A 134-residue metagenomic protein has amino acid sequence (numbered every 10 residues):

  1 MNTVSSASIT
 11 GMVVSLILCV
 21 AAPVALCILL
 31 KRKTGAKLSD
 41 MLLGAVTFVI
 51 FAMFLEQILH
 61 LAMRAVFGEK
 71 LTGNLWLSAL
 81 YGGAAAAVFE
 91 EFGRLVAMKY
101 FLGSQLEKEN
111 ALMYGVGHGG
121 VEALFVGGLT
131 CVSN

Functional and structural regions predicted by a protein language model:
M1-N134: Hydrophobic alpha-helical segments at protein termini of multi-pass membrane proteins
